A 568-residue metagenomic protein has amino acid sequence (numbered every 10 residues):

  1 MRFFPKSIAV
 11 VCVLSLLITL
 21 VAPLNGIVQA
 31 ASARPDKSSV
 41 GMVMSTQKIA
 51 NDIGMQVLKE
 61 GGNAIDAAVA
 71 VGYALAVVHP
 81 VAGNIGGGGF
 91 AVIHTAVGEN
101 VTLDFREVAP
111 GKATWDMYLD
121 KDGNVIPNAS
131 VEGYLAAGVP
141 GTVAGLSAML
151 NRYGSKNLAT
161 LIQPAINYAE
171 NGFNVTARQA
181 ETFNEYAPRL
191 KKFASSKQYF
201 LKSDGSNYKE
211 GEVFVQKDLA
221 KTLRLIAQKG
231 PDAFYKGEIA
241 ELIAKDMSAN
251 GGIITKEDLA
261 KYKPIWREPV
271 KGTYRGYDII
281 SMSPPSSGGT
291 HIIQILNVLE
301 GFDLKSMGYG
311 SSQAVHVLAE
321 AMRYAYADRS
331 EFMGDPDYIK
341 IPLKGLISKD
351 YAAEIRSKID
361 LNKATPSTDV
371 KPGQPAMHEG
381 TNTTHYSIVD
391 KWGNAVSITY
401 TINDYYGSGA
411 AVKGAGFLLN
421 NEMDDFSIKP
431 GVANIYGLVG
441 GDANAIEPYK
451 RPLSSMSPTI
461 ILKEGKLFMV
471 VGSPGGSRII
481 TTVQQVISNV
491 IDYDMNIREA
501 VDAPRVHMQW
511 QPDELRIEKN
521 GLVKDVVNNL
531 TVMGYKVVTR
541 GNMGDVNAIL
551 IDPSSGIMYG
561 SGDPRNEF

Functional and structural regions predicted by a protein language model:
M1-C12: Bacterial N-terminal signal peptides that target proteins for export
I18-A33: Sec-dependent signal peptide cleavage junction
A31-D52, A64-I65, V69-K229, F234-K236 (+5 more regions): Noncatalytic scaffold domains of N-terminal-nucleophile
V57-L58, A144-R152, K229-K236, E241 (+1 more regions): Alpha-helical support elements that line or immediately flank enzyme active sites and cofactor-binding pockets
V77-T102, I253-T255, A395-K463, Y493 (+1 more regions): Active-site rim segments in enzyme catalytic domains, especially the processed small/beta chain of N-terminal
I265-W266, G380-T383, L453-M456: Short, small/polar residue-rich loop motifs at catalytic or cofactor-binding pockets
F302-I402, G414-A415, P430-G431: Internal maturation/activation junctions in enzymes
K450, D492-G541: Extended C-terminal subregions enriched in glycine
